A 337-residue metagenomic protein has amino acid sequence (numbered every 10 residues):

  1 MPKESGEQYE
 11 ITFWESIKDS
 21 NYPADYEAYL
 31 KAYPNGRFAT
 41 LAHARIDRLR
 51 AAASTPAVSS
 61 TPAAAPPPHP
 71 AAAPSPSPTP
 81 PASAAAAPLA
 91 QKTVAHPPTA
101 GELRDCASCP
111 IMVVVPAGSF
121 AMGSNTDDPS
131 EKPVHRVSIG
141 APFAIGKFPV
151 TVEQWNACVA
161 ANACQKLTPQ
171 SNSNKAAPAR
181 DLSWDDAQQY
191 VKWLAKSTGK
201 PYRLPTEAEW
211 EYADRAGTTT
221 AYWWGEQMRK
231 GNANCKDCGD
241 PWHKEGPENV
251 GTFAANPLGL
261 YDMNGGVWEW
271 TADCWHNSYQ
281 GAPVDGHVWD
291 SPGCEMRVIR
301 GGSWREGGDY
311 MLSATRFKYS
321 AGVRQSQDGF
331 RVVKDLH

Functional and structural regions predicted by a protein language model:
M1-F13, D47-P97: Compositionally biased, proline/threonine/alanine/serine-rich low-complexity intrinsically disordered stretches
T12-A24, A28, A32: Alpha-helical segment of the N-proximal tetratricopeptide repeat
F13-S16, A144, S173-P178: Second-shell loop/turn segments in exported
N21, Y33, R37, R50-A53 (+8 more regions): Sec/Tat-exported extracytoplasmic proteins
L30-A44: Short solvent-exposed coil/turn linkers within tandem alpha-helical repeat scaffolds
A90-I111: N-terminal capping/linker segments that flank leucine-rich repeat
R104-Q165, S183-D185, G265, A272 (+2 more regions): A short glycine-rich, aromatic-capped structural motif
A121, N125-T126, Q170-S173, P178 (+3 more regions): Functional-site microenvironments in short loops/helix caps that host divalent-cation chemistry
